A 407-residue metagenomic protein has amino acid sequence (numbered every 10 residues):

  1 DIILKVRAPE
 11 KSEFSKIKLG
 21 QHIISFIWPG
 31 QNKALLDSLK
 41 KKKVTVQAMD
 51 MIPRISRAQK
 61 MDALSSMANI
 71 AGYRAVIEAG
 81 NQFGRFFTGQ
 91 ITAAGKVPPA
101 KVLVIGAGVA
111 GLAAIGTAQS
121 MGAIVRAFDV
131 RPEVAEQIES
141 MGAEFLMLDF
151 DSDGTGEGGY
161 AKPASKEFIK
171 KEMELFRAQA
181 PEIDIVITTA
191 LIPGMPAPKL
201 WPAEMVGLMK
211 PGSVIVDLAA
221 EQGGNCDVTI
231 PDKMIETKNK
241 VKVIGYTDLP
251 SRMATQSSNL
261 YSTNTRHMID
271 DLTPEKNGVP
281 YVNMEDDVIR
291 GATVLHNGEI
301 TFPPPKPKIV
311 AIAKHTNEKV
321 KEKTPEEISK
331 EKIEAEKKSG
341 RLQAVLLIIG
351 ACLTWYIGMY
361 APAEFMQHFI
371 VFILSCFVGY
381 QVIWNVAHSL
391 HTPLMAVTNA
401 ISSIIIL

Functional and structural regions predicted by a protein language model:
D1, A8-P9, G156-V186, A190-A203 (+2 more regions): A structured beta-alpha segment of the ubiquitous adenosine-cofactor-binding alpha/beta core
I2-I77: Phosphate/diphosphate ligand-binding glycine-rich loop within oxidoreductases
K18-D50, I185-E236, K240-I244: ADP-ribose/adenylate-binding Rossmann-like module
D50-T92, P99, A220, C226-T316 (+1 more regions): Adenosine-phosphate binding glycine-rich loop
T88-Q179, K332-E336: Glycine-rich phosphate/diphosphate-binding loop of Rossmann-like nucleotide-binding domains
M173, E326-L353: Membrane-water interface at loop-to-transmembrane-helix junctions
A363-S375: Structural signature of hydrophobic alpha-helical transmembrane segments
F369-V371, T392-S403: Cytoplasmic-side transmembrane-helix entry/capping segments in multi-pass membrane proteins
